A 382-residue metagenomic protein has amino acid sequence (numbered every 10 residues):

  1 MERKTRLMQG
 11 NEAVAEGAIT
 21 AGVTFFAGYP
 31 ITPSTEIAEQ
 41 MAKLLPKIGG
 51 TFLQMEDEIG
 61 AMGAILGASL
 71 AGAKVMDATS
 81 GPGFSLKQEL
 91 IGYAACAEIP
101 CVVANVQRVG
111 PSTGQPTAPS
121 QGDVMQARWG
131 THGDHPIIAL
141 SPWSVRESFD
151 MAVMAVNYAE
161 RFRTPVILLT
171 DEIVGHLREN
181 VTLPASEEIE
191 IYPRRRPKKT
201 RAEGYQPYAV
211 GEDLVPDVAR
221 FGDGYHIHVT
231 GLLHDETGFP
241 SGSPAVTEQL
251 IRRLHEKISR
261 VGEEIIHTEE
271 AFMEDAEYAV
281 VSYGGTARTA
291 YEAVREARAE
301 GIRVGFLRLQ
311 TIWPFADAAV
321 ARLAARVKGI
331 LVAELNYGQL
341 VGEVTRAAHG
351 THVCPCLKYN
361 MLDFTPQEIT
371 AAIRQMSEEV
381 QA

Functional and structural regions predicted by a protein language model:
M1-W129, P136, V153, E172 (+3 more regions): Thiamine diphosphate
K4-N11, R163-A382: Flexible, low-complexity linker and terminal segments
G22, H135-P136, R303, R326: Short loop/turn motifs at secondary-structure junctions
T24-G28, V75-T79, I138-P142, E277-S282 (+2 more regions): Short glycine-rich or small-residue beta-strand-to-loop segments that form or flank ligand, phosphate, metal/Fe-S
P33-E36, M62, F84-L86, G110-S112 (+5 more regions): Flexible loop/turn segments at secondary-structure boundaries
K47, L70, C96-E98, D134 (+3 more regions): Short, well-ordered coil/turn elements that cap or connect secondary structure elements
Y93, N157, E296-A299: Short, intrinsically disordered, mixed-charge
A118-E172, R196-P197: Conserved thiamine diphosphate
